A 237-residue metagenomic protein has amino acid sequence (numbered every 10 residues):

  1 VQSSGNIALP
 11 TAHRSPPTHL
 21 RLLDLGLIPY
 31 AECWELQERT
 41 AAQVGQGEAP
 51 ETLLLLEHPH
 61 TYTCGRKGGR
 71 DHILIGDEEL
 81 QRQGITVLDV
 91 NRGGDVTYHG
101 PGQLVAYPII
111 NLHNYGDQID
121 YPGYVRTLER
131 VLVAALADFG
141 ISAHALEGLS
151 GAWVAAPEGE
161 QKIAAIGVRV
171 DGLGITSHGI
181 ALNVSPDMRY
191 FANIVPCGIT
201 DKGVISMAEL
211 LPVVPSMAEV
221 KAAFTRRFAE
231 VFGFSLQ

Functional and structural regions predicted by a protein language model:
Q2-I163, V214-P215: N-terminal lobe of the biotin/lipoate ligase/transferase fold
T97, G172-M188: Conserved phosphate/anionic-ligand binding catalytic regions in large, soluble enzymes, centered on
L112-N114, A156, V170-G172, V184-P186 (+1 more regions): Non-catalytic surface loops within mature trypsin-like serine protease
A164-V168: Histidine/acidic-rich helix-loop-helix segments that form or flank divalent-metal centers in metalloenzyme catalytic
R169, G174, R189-Q237: C-terminal accessory segment of soluble enzyme catalytic cores
